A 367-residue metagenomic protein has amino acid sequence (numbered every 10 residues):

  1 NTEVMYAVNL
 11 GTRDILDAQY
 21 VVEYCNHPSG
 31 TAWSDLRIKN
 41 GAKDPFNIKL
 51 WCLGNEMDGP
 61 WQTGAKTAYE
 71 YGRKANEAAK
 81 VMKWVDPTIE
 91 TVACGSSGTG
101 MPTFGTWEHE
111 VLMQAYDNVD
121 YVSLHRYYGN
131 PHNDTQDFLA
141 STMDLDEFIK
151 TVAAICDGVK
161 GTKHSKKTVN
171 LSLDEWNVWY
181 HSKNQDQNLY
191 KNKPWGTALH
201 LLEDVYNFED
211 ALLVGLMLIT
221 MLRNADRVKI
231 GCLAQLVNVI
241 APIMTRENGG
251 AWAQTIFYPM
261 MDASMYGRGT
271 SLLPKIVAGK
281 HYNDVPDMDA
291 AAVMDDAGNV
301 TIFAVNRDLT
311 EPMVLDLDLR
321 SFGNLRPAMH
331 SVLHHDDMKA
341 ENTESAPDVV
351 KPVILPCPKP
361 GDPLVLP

Functional and structural regions predicted by a protein language model:
N1-E3, V81-T88, N118, I155-T168 (+2 more regions): A structural motif corresponding to the C-terminal end of an alpha-helix and its immediate exit/capping segment
N1-G129, N133, K150, D157: N-terminal catalytic cores of secreted or lumenal carbohydrate-active enzymes
A7, G54, V92-C94, V122-Y127 (+3 more regions): Generic beta-strand/beta-sheet core signal
T12-L16, D58-W61, G98-T103, Y128-D134 (+4 more regions): Flexible loop/turn segments at secondary-structure boundaries
R13, K66-R73, L139-E147, V205-E209 (+1 more regions): Alpha-helix N-cap and loop-to-helix initiation/capping positions
D117-D186, M217: Extended catalytic-interface subdomain
K166-N299: Aromatic/acidic polysaccharide-binding cleft in carbohydrate-active enzymes
G279-V285, V305-P367: C-terminal beta-sandwich/jelly-roll accessory domains of carbohydrate-active enzymes
